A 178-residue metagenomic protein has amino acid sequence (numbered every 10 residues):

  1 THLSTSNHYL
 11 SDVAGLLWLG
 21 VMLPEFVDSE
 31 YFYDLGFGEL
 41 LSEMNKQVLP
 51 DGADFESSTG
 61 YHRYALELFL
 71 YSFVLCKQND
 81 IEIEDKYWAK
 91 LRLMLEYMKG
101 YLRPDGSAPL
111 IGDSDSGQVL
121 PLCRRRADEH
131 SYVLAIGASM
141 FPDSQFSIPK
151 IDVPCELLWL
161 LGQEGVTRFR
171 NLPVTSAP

Functional and structural regions predicted by a protein language model:
T1-G60, Y64, L70-Y71, E156 (+1 more regions): Active-site lining segments of carbohydrate-active enzymes
S57-P178: Carbohydrate-active enzyme catalytic cores, enriched for enzymes that act on polyanionic acidic polysaccharides
